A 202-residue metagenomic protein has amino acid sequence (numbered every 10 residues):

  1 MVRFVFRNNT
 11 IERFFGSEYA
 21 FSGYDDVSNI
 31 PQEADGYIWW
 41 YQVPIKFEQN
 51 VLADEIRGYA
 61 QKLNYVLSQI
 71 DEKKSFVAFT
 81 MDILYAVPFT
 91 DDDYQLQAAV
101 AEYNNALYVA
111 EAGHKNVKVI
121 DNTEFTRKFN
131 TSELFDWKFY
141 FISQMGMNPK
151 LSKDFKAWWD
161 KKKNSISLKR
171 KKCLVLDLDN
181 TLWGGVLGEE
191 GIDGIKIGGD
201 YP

Functional and structural regions predicted by a protein language model:
M1-L176, L182-G198: Extracellular glycan-modifying ectodomains
Y201-P202: Aromatic- and glycine-enriched glycan-recognition loops and surfaces that form the carbohydrate-binding subsites
